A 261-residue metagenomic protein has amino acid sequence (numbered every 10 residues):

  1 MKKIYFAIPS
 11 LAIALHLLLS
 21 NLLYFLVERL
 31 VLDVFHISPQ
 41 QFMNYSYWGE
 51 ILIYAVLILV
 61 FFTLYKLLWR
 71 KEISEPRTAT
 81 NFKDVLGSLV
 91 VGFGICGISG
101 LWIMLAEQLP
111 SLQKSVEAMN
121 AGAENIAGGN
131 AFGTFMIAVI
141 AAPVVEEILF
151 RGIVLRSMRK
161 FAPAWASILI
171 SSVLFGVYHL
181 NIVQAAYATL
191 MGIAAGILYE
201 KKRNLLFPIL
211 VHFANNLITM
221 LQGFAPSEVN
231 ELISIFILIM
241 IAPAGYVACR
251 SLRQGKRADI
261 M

Functional and structural regions predicted by a protein language model:
M1-L86, F93, G97, L217-M261: N-terminal, membrane-interfacial amphipathic/helix-forming hydrophobic leader that caps and precedes the first
A7-A14, I51, V85-V90, F132-M136 (+4 more regions): Hydrophobic alpha-helical transmembrane segments
L17, N21-R29, S172, V177 (+1 more regions): Functionally important transmembrane alpha-helices
H36-Y45, E72-A142, K160: Juxtamembrane helix-loop-helix connectors linking adjacent transmembrane helices in multi-pass membrane enzymes
G49-V56, N125-V145, L232-I237: Hydrophobic alpha-helical transmembrane segments
V85-I103, L169-M191: Hydrophobic alpha-helical transmembrane segments of integral membrane proteins
G133-I148, F161-A162, V183-A194: Hydrophobic, membrane-facing alpha-helical anchors
V145-I170, I197-N204: Membrane-interface helix/loop boundary segments of multi-pass membrane proteins
